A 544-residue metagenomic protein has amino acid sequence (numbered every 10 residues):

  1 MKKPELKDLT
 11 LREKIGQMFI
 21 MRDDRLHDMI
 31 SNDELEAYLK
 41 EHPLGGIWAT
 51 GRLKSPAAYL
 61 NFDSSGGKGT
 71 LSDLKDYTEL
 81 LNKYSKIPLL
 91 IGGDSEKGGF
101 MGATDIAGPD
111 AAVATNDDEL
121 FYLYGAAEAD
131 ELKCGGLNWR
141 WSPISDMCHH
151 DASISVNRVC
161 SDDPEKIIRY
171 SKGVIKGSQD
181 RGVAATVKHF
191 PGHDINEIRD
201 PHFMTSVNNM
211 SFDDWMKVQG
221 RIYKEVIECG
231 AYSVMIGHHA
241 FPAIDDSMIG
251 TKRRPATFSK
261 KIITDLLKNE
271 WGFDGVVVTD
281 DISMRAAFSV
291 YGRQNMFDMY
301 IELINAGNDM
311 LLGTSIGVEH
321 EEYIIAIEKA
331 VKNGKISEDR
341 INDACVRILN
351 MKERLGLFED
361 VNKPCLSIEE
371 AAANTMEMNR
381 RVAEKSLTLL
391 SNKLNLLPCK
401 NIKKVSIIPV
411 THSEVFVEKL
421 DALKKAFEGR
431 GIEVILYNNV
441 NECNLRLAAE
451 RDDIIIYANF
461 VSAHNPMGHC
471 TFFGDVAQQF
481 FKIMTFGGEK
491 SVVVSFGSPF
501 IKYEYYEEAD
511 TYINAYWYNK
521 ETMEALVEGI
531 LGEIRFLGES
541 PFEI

Functional and structural regions predicted by a protein language model:
M1-G108, V113, N392, D452-D453 (+1 more regions): N-terminal hydrophobic targeting/anchoring segments and the immediately downstream early-domain regions of hydrolases
M1-P43, K260, N269, V290-I544: Preference for extracellular/luminal or secreted protein segments
T10, I47, D94, D117 (+9 more regions): Conserved, mostly hydrophobic/aromatic
G16-D23, G45-A49, L89-K97, W139-P143 (+5 more regions): Hydrophobic faces of well-ordered beta-strands that scaffold small-molecule active sites in alpha/beta enzyme cores
R25, L53, K97, S145-D146 (+7 more regions): Active-site-proximal loop/turn and secondary-structure-junction residues that shape catalytic pockets, frequently
S31-Y38, S65-L89, A126, D162-D339: Second-shell residues forming the walls of enzyme active-site clefts
E96-P109, N138-N157, A184, K188-M204 (+1 more regions): Active-site-proximal loop/short-helix segments that contain or immediately flank catalytic acid/base residue(s)
N116-L137, Q219, M299: Alpha-helical scaffold segments that flank or form the walls of functional sites
